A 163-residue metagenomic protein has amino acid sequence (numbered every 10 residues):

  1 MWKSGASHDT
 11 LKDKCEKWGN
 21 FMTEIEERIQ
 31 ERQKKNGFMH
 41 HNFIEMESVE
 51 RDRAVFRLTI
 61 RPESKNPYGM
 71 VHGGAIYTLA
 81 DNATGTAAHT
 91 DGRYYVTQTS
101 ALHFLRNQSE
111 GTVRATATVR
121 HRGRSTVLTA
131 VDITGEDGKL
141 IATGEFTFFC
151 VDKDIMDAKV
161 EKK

Functional and structural regions predicted by a protein language model:
W2-K163: Terminal targeting signals and extreme-terminal segments of soluble enzymes
